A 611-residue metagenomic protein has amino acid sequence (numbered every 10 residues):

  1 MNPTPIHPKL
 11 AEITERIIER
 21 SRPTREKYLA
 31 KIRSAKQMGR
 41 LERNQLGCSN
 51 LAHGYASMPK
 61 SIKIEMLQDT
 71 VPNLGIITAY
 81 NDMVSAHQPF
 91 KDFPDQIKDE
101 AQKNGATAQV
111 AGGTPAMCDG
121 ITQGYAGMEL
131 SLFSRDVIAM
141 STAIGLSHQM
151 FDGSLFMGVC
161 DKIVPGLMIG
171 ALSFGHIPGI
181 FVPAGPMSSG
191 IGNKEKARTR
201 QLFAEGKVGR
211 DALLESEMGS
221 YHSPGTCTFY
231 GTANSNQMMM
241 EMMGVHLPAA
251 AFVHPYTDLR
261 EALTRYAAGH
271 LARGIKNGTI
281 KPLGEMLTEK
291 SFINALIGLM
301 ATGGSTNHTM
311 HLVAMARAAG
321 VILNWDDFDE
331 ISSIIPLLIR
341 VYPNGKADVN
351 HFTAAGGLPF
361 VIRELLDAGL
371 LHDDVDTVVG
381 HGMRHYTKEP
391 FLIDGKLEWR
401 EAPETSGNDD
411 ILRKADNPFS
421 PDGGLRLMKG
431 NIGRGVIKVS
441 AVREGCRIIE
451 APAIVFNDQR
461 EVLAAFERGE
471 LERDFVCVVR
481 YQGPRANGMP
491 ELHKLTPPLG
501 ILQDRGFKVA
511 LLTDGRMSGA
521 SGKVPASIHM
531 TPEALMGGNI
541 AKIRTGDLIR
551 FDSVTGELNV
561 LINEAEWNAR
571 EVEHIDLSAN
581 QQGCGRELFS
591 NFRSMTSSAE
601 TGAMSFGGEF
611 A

Functional and structural regions predicted by a protein language model:
M1-P72, T78-D82, A86, D95-G112 (+7 more regions): Catalytic or ion-coupling anion/metal-binding cores of large enzyme and transporter domains
D92: Acidic/charged coordination and interface sites in well-structured regions
A111-Q149: N-terminal small/polar loop signature for handling phosphorylated ligands or for N-terminal nucleophile
G145-L167, I180-V182: A short, small-residue-rich loop immediately preceding and capping a beta-strand
